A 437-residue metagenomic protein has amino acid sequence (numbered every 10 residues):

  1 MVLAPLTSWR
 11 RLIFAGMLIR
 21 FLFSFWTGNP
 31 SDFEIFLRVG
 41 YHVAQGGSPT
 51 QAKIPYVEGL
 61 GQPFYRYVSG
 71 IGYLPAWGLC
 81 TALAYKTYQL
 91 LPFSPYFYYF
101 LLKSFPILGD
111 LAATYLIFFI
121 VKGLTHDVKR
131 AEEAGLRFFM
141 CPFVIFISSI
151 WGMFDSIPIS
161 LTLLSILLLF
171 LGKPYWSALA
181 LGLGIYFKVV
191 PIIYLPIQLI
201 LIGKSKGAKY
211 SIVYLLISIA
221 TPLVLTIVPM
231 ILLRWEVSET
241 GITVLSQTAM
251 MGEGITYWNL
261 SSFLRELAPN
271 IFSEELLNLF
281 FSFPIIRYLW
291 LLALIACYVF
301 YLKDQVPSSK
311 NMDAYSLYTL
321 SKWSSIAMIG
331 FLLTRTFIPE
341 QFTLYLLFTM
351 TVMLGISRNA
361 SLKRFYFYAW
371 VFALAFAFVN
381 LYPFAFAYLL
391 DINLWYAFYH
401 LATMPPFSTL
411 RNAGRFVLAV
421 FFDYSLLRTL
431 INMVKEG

Functional and structural regions predicted by a protein language model:
M1-T243, M250-M251, P284-G437: Multi-pass membrane glycosyltransferase architecture that uses lipid-linked
I242-L291: Membrane-lumen/periplasm interface segments of multi-pass, membrane-embedded glycan/lipid transferases
